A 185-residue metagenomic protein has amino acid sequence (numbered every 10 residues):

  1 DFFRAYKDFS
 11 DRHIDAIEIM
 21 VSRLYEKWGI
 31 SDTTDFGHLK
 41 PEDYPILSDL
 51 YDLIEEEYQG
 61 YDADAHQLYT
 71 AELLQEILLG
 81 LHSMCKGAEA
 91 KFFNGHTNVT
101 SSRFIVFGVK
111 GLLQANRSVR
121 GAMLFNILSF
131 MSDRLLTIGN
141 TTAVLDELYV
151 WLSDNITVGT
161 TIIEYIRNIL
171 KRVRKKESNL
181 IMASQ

Functional and structural regions predicted by a protein language model:
D1-S178: P-loop NTPase motor domains
S184: H-loop/switch region of ABC-family ATPase nucleotide-binding domains
